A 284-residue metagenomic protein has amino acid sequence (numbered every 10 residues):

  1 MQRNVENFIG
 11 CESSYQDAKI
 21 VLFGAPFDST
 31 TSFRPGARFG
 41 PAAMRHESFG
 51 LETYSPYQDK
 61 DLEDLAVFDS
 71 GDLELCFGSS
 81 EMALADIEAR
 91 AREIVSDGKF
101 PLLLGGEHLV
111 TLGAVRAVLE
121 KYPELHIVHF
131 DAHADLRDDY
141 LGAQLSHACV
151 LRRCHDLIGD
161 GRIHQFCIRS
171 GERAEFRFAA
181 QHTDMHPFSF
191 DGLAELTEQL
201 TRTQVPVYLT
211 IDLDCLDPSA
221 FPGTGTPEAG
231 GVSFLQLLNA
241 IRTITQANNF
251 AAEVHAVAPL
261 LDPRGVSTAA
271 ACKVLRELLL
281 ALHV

Functional and structural regions predicted by a protein language model:
M1-V284: Conserved alpha-helical scaffold segments that buttress catalytic/binding sites
